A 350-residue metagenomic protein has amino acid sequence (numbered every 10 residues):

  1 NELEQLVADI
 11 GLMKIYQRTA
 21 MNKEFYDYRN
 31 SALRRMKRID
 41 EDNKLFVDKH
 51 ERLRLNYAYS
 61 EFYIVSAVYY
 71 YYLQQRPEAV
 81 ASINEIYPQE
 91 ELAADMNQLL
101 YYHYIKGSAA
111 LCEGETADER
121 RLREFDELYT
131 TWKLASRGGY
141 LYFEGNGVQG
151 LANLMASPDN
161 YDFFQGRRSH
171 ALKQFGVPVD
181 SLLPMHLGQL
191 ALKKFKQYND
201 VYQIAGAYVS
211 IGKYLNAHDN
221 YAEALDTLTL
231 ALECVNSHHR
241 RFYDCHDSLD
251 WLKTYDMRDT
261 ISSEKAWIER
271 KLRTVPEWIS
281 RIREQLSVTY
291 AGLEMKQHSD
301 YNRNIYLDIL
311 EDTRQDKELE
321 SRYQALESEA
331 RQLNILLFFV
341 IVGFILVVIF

Functional and structural regions predicted by a protein language model:
N1-E318: A "functional boundary" signal
Q324-F350: Alpha-helical transmembrane signal-anchor helices
